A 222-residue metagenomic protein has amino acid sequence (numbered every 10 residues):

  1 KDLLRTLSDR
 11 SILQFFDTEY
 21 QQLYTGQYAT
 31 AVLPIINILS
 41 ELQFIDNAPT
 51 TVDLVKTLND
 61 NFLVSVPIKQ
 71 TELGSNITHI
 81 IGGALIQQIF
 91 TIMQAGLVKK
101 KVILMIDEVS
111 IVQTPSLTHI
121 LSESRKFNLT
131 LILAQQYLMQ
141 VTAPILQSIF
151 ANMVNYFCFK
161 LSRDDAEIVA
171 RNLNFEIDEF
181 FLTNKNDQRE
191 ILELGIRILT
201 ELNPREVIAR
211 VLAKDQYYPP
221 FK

Functional and structural regions predicted by a protein language model:
K1-L129, T142-I145, T200-N203, A209-Y217: P-loop NTPase motor domains
K69, Q136, F159-L161: Active-site-proximal beta-strand/loop segments in catalytic clefts of secreted hydrolases
L104-D107, I132-A134, F157-C158: Short catalytic-loop micro-motif centered on adjacent basic/acidic residues
A134-Q140: Conserved H-loop
V141-K222: P-loop NTPase motor core of the ASCE superfamily
